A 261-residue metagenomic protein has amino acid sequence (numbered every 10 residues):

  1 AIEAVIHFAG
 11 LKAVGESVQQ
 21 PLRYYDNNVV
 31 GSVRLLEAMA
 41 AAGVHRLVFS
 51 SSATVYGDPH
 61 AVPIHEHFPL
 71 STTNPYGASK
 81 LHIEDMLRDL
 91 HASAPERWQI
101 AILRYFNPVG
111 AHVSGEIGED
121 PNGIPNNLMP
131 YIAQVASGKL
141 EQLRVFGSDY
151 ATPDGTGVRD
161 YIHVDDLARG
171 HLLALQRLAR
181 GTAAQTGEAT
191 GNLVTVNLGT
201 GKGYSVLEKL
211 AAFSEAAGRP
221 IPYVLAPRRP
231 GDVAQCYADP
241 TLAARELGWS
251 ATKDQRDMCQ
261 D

Functional and structural regions predicted by a protein language model:
E3-I6, V48: N-terminal Rossmann-like NAD(P) cofactor-binding module of classical short-chain dehydrogenase/reductase
A9-K12, S51-S52: Conserved NAD(P)H cofactor-binding loop of Rossmann-fold oxidoreductase domains
A13-S17: Serine-hydrolase catalytic-loop signature spanning alpha/beta hydrolases and amidase-signature enzymes
Q19-R34, A41, H45-R46, V55-N107 (+1 more regions): Catalytic helix-loop patch of NAD(P)-dependent Rossmann-fold dehydrogenases
E37-A38, R88-D89, A133-S137: Alpha-helical segments that scaffold the active site and NAD(P)H-binding pocket of short-chain dehydrogenase/reductase
H60-V62, H112-I117, G157-V158, K209-L210: Short aromatic-enriched loop/helix-cap "lid" or pocket-rim segments at secondary-structure transitions that line
L103, S114, Q142-V145: Oxidoreductase cofactor-interface core, primarily capturing Rossmann-like NAD(P)-dependent enzymes
L128-D261: C-terminal substrate-binding subdomain of Rossmann-fold SDR/epimerase-dehydratase oxidoreductases
